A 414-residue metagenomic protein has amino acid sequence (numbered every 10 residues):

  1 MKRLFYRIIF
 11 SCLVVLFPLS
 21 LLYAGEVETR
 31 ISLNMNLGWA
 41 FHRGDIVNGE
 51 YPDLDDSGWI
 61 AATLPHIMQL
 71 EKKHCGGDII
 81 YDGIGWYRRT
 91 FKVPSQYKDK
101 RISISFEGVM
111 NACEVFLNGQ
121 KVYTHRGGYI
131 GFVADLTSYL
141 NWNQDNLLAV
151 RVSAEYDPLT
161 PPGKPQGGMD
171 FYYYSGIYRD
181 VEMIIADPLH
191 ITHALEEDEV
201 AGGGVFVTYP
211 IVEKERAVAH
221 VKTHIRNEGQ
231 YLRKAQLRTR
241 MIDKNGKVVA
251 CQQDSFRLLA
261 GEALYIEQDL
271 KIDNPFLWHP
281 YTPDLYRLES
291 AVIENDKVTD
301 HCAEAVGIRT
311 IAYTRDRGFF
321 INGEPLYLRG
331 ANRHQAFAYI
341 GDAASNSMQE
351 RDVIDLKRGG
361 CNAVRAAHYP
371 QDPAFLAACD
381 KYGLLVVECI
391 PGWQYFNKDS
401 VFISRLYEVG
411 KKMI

Functional and structural regions predicted by a protein language model:
S20, A24-C75, R151, E155-T160 (+2 more regions): Accessory carbohydrate-binding/adhesion or oligomerization-edge regions at the termini of glycan-active proteins
L33-M35, H42-D45, D82-D198, G202 (+3 more regions): Accessory beta-strand-rich segments of carbohydrate-active enzymes
Y87-R89, I130-A134, D254, E262-L270: Short strand-edge motifs at loop-to-beta-strand transitions and within beta-strands of extracellular beta-rich domains
Y97-R101, L140-D145, L232, I272-R287: Short glycine/proline/serine/threonine-rich loop/turn segments at secondary-structure transition edges
L117, K214-R257, I266-Q268: Beta-strand-rich binding/interaction modules
Y129-V133, W142, P162, F171 (+2 more regions): Active-site mouth of glycoside hydrolases
N143-D145, R216, L259-A263: Solvent-exposed, conformationally flexible loop/turn segments
S153-T160, I293-T299, G323: Short acidic/polar inter-strand loop motif in beta-rich domains
